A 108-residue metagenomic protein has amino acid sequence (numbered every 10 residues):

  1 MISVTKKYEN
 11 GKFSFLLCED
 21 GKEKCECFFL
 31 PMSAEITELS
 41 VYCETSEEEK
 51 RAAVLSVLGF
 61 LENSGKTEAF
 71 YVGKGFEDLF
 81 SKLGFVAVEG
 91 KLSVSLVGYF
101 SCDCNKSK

Functional and structural regions predicted by a protein language model:
M1-C18, C104-K108: Short amphipathic alpha-helix that is part of the acyltransferase structural core
V4-K6, C27, F85: Assembly/interface hotspot detector across virion components, adhesins/toxins, and nucleic-acid enzymes
E9, S14, C18-A52: Conserved donor-binding loop and adjoining core beta-sheet/short helix segment in diverse acyl/aminoacyl transferases
A53-E62: A conserved short alpha-helix in the GNAT/GCN5 acetyltransferase fold that borders and helps form the acetyl-CoA
L61-K74: Conserved GNAT acetyl-CoA-binding A-motif
K74-G90: Conserved active-site alpha-helix within GNAT-family acetyltransferase domains
E89-K108: C-terminal "cap" of GNAT-fold acetyltransferases
